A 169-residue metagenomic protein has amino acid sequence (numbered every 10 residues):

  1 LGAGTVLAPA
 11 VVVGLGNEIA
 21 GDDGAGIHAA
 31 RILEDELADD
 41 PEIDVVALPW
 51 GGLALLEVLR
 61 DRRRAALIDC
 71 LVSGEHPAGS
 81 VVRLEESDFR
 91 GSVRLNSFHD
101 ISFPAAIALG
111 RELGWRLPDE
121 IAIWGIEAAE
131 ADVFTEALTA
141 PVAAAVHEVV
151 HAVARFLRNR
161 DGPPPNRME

Functional and structural regions predicted by a protein language model:
G2, L55-E57, R111-G114: A generic local secondary-structure boundary/capping motif
G2-G4, G162: Residue-identity detector for glycine
L7-V13, N17-F89, R160: Nucleotide and nucleotide-moiety/phosphate-recognizing core
A8-P9, H99, E120-A122: A generic secondary-structure signal marking the coil-to-beta-strand transition
G14, H76-G79, V93-N96, V133 (+1 more regions): Residue-level signal for pocket-adjacent positions within structured domains
G24, H28, W50, F98-A105 (+2 more regions): Conserved active-site and cofactor/substrate-binding residues in soluble primary-metabolism enzymes
A78-I107: Active-site-adjacent loop/tail segments of enzyme domains
V93, F103-E169: Phosphate-binding/catalytic loops
